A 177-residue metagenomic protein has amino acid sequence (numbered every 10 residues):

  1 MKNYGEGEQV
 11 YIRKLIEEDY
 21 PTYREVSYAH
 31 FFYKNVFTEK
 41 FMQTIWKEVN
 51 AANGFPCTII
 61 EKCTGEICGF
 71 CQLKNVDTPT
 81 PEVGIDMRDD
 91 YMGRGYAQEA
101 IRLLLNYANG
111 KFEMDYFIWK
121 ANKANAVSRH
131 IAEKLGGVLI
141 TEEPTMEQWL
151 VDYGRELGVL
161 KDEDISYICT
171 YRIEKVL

Functional and structural regions predicted by a protein language model:
M1-Y28, P56, I60-L177: Acyl-donor (CoA/ACP) binding surface of acyl/acetyltransferases
K14, E48-V49: Short secondary-structure boundary/capping segments within folded domains
Y28-E48: Conserved GNAT-fold acetyl-CoA-binding loop/helix
V49-N50, N109: N-terminal cationic-hydrophobic initiation segments that often serve targeting/anchoring roles
A52-G54: Short, small/polar residue-rich loop motifs at catalytic or cofactor-binding pockets
